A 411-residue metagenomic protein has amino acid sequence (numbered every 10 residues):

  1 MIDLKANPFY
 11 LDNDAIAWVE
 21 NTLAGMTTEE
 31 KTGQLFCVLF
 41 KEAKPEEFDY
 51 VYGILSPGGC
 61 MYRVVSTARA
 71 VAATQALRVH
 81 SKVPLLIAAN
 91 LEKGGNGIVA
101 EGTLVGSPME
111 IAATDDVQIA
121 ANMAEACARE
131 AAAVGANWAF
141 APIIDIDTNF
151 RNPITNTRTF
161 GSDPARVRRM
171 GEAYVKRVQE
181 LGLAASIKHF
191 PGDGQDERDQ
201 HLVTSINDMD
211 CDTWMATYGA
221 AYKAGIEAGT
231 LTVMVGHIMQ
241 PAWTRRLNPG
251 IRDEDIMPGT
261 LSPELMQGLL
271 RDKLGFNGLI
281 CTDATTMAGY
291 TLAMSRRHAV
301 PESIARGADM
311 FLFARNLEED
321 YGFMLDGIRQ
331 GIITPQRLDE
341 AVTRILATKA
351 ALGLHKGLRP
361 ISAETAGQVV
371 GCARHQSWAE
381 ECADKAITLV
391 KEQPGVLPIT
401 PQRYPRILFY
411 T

Functional and structural regions predicted by a protein language model:
M1-S56, S262-P263, D272, T291-T411: Preference for extracellular/luminal or secreted protein segments
T27, N90, D116, A131 (+8 more regions): Conserved, mostly hydrophobic/aromatic
T32-F40, G58-Y62, L85-K93, W138-P142 (+5 more regions): Hydrophobic faces of well-ordered beta-strands that scaffold small-molecule active sites in alpha/beta enzyme cores
Q34-P45, P108-N122, V203-A216, M287-M294: Active-site mouth loops of central-metabolism enzymes
F40-I54, I119-A131, W214-A224, M294-V300: Short, acidic/polar
A68-P84, V117-A133, T343: Active-site-adjacent structural elements in enzyme catalytic domains
R69-L85, G95-G97, S162-R337: Second-shell residues forming the walls of enzyme active-site clefts
T114-A136, I143-T157, P164, G171 (+2 more regions): A substrate-binding/cap region within the structured catalytic cores of diverse enzymes
